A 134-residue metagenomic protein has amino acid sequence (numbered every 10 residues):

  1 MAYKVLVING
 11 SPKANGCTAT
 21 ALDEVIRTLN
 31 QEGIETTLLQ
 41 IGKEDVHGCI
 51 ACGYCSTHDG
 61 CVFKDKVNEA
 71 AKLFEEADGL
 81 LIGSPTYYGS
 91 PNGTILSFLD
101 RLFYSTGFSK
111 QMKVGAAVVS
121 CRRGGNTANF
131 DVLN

Functional and structural regions predicted by a protein language model:
A2-I34: N-terminal beta1-alpha1 ligand-phosphate binding loop
Y3, T37, Q111-V114: Residue-level recognition of the N-termini of beta-strands and the immediately preceding loop/turn
I8-G10, I41, V119-R122: Cofactor-binding loop segments of dinucleotide-utilizing enzymes, especially the Rossmann-like FAD- and NAD(P)+-binding
I34-E44: A short beta-strand-loop structural module common to alpha/beta enzyme folds
E44-F74: Cysteine-cluster motifs in flexible loop/terminal segments that predominantly coordinate metals
V62-N134: Helix-loop-strand module that forms the ligand-binding subsite of alpha/beta enzymes
